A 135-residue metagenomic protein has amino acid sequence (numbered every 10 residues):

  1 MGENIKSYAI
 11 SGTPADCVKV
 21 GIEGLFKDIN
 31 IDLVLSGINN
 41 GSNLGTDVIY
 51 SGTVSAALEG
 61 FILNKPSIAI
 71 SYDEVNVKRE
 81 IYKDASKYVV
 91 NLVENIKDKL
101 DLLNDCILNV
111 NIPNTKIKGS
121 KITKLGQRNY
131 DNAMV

Functional and structural regions predicted by a protein language model:
M1-E23, N30: A cross-family phosphate/adenosyl-ligand binding-site feature
S11, S36-N39, I70-S71, V110-P113: Short beta-strand segments
G12-C17, I29, S55, E80 (+1 more regions): Conserved active-site and cofactor/substrate-binding residues in soluble primary-metabolism enzymes
G21-D28, S55-P66: Alpha-helix C-terminal capping segments
L33: Short, Asp-centered acidic motifs that coordinate Mg2+ and/or phosphate in catalytic or ligand-binding sites
S42-S51: Glycine/threonine-rich flexible loop motifs
F61-D84: Glycine-rich phosphate/pyrophosphate-binding loops and their adjacent beta-strand/loop elements at enzyme active sites
Y82-V135: Electrostatically charged, flexible surface regions
